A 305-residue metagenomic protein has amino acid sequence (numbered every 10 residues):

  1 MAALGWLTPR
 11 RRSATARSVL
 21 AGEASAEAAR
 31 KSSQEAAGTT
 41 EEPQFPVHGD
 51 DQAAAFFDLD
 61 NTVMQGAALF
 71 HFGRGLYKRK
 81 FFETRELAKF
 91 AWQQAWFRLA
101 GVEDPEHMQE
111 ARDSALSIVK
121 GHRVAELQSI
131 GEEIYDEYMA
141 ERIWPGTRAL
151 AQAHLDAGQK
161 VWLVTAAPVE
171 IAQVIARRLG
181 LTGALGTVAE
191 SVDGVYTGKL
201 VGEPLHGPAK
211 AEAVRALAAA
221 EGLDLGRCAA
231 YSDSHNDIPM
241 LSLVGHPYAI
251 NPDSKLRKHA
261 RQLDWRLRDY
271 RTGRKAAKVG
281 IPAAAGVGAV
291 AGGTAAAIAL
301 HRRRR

Functional and structural regions predicted by a protein language model:
M1-P46, D50-Q52, S129, D136-R305: C-terminal cap/substrate-recognition subdomain and adjoining C-terminal extension of metal-dependent phosphatase-like
A36-A100: Active-site neighborhood of HAD-like aspartate-dependent phosphohydrolases
D50, T62, E110-R112, I281-P282: Hydrophobic alpha-helical segments and their boundary regions
D58-L59, D113-S114, A184, V195: Residue-level signal for pocket-adjacent positions within structured domains
D60, E103, A115-V119, G202 (+1 more regions): A general boundary/transition motif marking the beginning of the first structured unit of a protein
A68-L69, F81-A153: A metal-dependent, Asp-based hydrolase signature
